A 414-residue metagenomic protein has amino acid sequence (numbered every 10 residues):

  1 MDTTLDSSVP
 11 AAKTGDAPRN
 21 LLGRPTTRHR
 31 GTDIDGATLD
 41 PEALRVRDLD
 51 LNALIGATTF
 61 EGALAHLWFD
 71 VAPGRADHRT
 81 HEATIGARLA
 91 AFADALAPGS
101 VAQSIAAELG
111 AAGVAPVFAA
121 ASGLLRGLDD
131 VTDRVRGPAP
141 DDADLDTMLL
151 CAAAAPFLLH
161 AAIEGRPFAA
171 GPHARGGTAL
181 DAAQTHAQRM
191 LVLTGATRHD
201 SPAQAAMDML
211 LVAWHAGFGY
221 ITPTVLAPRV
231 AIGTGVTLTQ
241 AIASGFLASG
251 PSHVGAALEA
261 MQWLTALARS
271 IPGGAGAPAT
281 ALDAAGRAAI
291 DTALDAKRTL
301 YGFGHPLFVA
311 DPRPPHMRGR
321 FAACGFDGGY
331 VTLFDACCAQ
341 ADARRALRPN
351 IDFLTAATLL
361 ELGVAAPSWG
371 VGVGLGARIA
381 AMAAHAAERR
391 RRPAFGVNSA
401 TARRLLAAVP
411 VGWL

Functional and structural regions predicted by a protein language model:
D2-L414: Hydrophobic alpha-helical bundle cores within soluble ligand-binding/oligomerization subdomains
